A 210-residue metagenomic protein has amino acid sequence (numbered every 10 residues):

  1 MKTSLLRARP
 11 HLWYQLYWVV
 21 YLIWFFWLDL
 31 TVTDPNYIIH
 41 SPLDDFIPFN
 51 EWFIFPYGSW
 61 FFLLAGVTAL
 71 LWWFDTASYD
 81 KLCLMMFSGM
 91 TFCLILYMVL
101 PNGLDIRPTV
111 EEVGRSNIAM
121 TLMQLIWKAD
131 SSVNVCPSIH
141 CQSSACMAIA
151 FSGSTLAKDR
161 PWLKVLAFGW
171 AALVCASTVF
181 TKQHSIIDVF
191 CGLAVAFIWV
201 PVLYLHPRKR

Functional and structural regions predicted by a protein language model:
M1-A65, G114-S116, M123: N-terminal transmembrane-helix/juxtamembrane module of multi-pass inner/ER membrane proteins
R9-Y17, D80-S88, W162-A167, I187: Alpha-helical transmembrane segments of integral membrane proteins
V20, W24, L84, S88 (+4 more regions): Hydrophobic faces of alpha-helical transmembrane segments in multi-pass integral membrane proteins
L22-W27, M90-V99, G169-V179: Aromatic-anchored segments of alpha-helical transmembrane domains
L30-P42, W72-K158: Membrane-interface loops
H40-D44, E111-V113, I187-V195: Non-cytosolic membrane-interface motifs at loop->transmembrane helix junctions
I54-G58, F62, K81-M85, P137 (+1 more regions): Alpha-helical transmembrane segments of integral membrane proteins
M123-R210: Membrane-embedded catalytic cores of phosphoryl/pyrophosphoryl-handling enzymes
